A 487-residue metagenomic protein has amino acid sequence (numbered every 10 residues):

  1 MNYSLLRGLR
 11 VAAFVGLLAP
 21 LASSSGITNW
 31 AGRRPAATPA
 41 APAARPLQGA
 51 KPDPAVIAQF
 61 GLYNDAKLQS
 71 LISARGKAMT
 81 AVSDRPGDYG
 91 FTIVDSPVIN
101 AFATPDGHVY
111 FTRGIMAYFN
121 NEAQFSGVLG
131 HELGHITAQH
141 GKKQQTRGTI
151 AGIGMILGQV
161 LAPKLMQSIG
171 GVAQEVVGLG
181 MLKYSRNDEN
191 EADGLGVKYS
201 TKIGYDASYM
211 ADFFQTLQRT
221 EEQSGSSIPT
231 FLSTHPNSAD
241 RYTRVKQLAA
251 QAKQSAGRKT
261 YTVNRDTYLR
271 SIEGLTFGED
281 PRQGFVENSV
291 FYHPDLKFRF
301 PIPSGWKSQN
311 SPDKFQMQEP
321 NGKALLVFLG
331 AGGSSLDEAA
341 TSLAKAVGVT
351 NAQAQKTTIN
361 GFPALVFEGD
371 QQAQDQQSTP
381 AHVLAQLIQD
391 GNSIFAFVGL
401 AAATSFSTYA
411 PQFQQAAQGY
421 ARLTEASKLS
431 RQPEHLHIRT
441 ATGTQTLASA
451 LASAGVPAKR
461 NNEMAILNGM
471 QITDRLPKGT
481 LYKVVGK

Functional and structural regions predicted by a protein language model:
N2-A13: Bacterial N-terminal signal peptides that target proteins for export
V11-L21: Bacterial N-terminal signal peptides
G26-L165, G178-Y184, L195-F231, A239 (+2 more regions): Peri-catalytic and regulatory segments of divalent metal-dependent proteins
P35-P42, A58, L62, S70 (+8 more regions): Extracytoplasmic and endomembrane cell-envelope/extracellular-matrix remodeling and assembly machinery
R85-G87, K143-Q144, T357-N360, I472-K478: Short, glycine-/polar-rich solvent-exposed loops and beta-turns at beta-strand/coil boundaries
I169-V177: Active-site-proximal segment of zinc-dependent metalloprotease catalytic domains
